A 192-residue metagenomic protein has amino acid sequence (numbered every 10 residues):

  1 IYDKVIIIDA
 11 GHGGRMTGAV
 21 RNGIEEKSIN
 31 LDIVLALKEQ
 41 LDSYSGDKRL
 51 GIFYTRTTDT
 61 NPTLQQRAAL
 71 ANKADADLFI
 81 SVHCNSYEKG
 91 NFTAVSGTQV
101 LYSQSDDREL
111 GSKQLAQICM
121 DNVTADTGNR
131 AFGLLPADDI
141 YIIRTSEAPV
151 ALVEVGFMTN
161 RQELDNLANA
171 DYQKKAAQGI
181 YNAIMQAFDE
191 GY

Functional and structural regions predicted by a protein language model:
I1-Q117, A125, K174: Catalytic-core regions of hydrolytic enzymes
E88, L101, A131-Y192: Active-site-adjacent mobile loop/cap segments within catalytic or ligand-binding domains
A125-A131: Short secondary-structure junctions
